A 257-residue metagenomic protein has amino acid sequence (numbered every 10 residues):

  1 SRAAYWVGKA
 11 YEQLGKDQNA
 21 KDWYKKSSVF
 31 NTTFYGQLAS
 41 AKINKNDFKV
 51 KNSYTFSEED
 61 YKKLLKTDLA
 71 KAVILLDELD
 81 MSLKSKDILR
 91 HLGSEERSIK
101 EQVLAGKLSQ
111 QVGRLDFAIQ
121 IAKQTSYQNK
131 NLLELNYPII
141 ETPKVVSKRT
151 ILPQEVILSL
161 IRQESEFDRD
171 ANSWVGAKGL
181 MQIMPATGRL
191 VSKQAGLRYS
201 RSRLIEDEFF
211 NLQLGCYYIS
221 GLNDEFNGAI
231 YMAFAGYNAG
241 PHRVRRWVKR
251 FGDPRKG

Functional and structural regions predicted by a protein language model:
S1, V7-A10, L14-K26, Q37-S40 (+2 more regions): Catalytic glycan-binding domains that act on GlcNAc-containing polysaccharides
F30-K51: Long, contiguous interaction/recruitment modules in multidomain scaffold/adaptor proteins
N31, D60-Y61, G93: Structural signature of alpha-solenoid helical repeat scaffolds
N44-K45, D80, N129: Short loop/turn hinge sites at secondary-structure boundaries
N46, L65-D68, L115-F117: Acidic, proline-/serine-/threonine-rich low-complexity intrinsically disordered segments
Y54-T67: TPR-adjacent "capping" and linker segments in tetratricopeptide-repeat scaffold/adaptor proteins
T67-H91: Alpha-helical segment of the N-proximal tetratricopeptide repeat
